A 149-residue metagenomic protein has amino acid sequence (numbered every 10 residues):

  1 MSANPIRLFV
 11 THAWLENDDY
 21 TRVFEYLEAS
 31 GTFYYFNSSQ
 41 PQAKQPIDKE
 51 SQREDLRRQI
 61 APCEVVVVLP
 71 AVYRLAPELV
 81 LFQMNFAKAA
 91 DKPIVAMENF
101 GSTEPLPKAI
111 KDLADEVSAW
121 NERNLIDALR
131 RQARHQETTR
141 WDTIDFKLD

Functional and structural regions predicted by a protein language model:
M1-P62, D142-D149: Conserved N-terminal substructure of TIR/SEFIR domains
H12, P70, E98: Short beta-strand/turn micro-motifs composed of small residues that flank or help shape donor/cofactor-binding pockets
E50-R53, L81, E122: Structural motif corresponding to alpha-helix initiation and N-cap regions
E64-V68: Inter-motif core of Ras-like GTPase G domains
V72-A89: Conserved TIR/SEFIR loop-to-helix hotspot centered on a Trp-containing motif with a nearby acidic residue
A89-M97: A short helix->loop->beta-strand "cap" motif at the edges of active sites that frequently abuts
G101-V117: Glycine-rich, charge-decorated loop segments at or immediately adjacent to ligand/cofactor-binding or catalytic sites
L125-I144: A charged, well-structured terminal subsegment
